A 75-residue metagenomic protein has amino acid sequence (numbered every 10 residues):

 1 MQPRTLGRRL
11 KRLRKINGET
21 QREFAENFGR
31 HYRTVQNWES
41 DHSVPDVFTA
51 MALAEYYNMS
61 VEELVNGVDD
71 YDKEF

Functional and structural regions predicted by a protein language model:
M1-I16: A short, Lys/Arg-rich alpha-helix, primarily the initiator
K15, E26, E55: Alpha-helical residues within the helix-turn-helix
K15, G29, S40-H42, D69: Residue-level detection of the helix-turn-helix DNA-binding "recognition helix"
G18-N37: Short alpha-helical DNA-recognition segment
Q21, Y32, H42-S43, V61: The DNA-contacting recognition helix of HTH DNA-binding domains and analogous helical DNA-recognition elements
G29, F48-E63: DNA major-groove recognition helix of helix-turn-helix/homeodomain DNA-binding modules
E55, V65-F75: Short, charged recognition helix plus adjacent turn of helix-turn-helix-like nucleic-acid-binding domains
